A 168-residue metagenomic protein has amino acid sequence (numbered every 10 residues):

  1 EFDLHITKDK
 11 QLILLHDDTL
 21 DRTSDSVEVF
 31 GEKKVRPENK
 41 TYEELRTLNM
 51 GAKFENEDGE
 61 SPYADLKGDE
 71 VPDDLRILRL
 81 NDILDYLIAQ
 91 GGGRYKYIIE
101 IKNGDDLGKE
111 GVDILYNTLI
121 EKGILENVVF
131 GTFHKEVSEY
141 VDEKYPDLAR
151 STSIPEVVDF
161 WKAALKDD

Functional and structural regions predicted by a protein language model:
E1, L15, T152: Short beta-strand and adjacent tight-turn residues that come in two discontinuous sequence segments and form the edges
E1-F2, Y97, F130, D168: Hydrophobic residues within beta-strands of alpha/beta enzymes
F2-I6, L12: Conserved metal-phosphate-binding beta-hairpin within the catalytic cores of diverse ATP-dependent phosphoryl-transfer
T7-D9, L20, G104, V157: Residue-level marker for beta-strand->alpha-helix junctions and adjacent short loops that shape enzyme
D9-K10, R94: Conserved catalytic motifs of the protein kinase core domain
Q11-H16, K162-A164: Short secondary-structure transition/capping segments
H16-E139, E143-D147: Metal-dependent phosphodiesterase/phospholipase catalytic core, i.e., the His/Asp/Glu-rich active-site region
Y145-D168: His/Asp/Glu-enriched short active-site or ligand-binding loop at hydrolase and phosphoryl-transfer sites
